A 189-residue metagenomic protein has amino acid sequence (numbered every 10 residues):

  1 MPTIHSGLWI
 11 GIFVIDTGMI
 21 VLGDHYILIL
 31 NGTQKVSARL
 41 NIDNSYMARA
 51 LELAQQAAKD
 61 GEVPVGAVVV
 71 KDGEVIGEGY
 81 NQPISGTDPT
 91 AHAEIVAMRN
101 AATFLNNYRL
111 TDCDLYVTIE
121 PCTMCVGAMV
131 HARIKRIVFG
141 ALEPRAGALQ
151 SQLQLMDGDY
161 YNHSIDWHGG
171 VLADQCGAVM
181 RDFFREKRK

Functional and structural regions predicted by a protein language model:
H5, D16, D24-Y26: Intrinsic-disorder-associated, low-complexity terminal segments enriched in Asp/Asn/His/Tyr and depleted of Lys/Arg
H25-D60, P121-K189: Zinc-dependent deaminase
V65-V70: Short beta-strand scaffold segments in enzyme catalytic cores
I76-P83: Short beta->alpha transition motifs characteristic of CBS
S85-V96: A short, polar/charged loop-to-alpha-helix boundary motif
M98-A128: Helix-adjacent hinge/juxtasegments
